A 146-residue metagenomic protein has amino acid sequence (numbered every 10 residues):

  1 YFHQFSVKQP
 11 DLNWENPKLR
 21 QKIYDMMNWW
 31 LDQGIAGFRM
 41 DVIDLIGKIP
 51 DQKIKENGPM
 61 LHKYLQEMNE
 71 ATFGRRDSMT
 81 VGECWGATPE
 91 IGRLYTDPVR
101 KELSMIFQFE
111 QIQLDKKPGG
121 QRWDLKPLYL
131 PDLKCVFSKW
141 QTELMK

Functional and structural regions predicted by a protein language model:
Y1-Q33, I43-E56, E90, S104-I112 (+1 more regions): Substrate-binding/active-site clefts of carbohydrate-active enzymes
E15-L19, K53, N57-L61, L125 (+2 more regions): Residue-level preference for long, well-ordered alpha-helices that form the structural scaffold of enzyme catalytic
N16-F38, E67-A71, L133-V136, W140: An active-site-proximal structural segment forming one wall of the substrate-binding cleft that immediately precedes
L31-I35, G47-D51, N69, F73-R76 (+1 more regions): Hydrophobic/aromatic-lined pockets within catalytic cores
L65, N69-K146: Conserved alpha/beta catalytic core and glycan-binding cleft of carbohydrate-active enzymes
